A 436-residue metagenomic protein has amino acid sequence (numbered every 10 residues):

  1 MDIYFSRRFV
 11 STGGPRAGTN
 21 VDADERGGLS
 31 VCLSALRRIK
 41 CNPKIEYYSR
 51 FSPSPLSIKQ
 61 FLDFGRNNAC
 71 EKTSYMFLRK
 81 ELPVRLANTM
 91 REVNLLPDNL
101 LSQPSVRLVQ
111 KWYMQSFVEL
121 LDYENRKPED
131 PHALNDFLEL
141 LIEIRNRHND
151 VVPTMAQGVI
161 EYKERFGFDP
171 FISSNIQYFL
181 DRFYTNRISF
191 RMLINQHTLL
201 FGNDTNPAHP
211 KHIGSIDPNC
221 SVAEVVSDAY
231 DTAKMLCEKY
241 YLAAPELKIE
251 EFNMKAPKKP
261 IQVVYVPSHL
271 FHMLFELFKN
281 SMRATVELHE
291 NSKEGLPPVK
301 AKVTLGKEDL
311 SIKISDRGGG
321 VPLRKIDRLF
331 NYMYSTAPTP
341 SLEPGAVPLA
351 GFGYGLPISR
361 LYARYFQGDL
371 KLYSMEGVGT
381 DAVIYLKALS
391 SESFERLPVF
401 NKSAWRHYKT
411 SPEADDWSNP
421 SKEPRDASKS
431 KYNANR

Functional and structural regions predicted by a protein language model:
I3-F5, T12-G14, G18-T73, R85 (+5 more regions): Flexible, glycine-/charge-rich segments associated with ATP-binding catalytic modules
G18, E25-L33, R38-E251, P260-V263 (+1 more regions): Signal-transmission coiled-coils
P210-I216, K258, L296-V299, V303 (+1 more regions): Structured cytosolic regulatory/catalytic domains appended to multi-pass membrane proteins
V225, I249-K255, K302, L310-S315 (+4 more regions): Preference for well-ordered, secondary-structure-rich cores of eukaryotic proteins
A243, P257, V266, K279-R317 (+2 more regions): ATP-lid-like helix-loop hinge signature
S315-G318, D327, T380: A translation/RNA-centric and nucleic-acid-associated enzymatic feature enriched in Class II aminoacyl-tRNA synthetases
N331-Y334: Mobile ATP-lid/nucleotide-binding loop of the nucleotide-binding subdomain
